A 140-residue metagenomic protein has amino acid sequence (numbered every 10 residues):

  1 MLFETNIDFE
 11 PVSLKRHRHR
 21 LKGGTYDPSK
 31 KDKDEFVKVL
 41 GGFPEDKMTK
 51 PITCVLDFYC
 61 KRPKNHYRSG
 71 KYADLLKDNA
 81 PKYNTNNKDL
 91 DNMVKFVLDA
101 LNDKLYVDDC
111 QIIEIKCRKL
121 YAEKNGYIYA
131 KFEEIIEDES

Functional and structural regions predicted by a protein language model:
M1-S140: Acidic, proline/glycine-enriched N-terminal capping motif
